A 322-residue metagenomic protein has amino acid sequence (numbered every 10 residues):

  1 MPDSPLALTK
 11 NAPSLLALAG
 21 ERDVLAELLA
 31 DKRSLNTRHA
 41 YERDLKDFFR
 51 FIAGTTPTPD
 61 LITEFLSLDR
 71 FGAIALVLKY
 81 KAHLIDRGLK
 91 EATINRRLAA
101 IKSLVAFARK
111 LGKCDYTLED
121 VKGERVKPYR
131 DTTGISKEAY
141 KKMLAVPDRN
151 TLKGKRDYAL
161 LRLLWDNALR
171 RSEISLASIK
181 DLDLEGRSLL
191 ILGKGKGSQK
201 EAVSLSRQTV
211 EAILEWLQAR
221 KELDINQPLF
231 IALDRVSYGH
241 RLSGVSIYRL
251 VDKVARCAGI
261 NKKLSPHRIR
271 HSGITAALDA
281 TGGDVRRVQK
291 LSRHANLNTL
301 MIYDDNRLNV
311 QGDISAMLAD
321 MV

Functional and structural regions predicted by a protein language model:
M1-V322: Conserved catalytic core of the tyrosine transesterase superfamily
